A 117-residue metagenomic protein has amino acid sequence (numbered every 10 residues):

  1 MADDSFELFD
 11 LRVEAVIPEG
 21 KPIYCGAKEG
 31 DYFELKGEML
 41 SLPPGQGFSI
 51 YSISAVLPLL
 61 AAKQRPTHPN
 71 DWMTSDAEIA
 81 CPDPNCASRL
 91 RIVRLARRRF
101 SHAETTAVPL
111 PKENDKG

Functional and structural regions predicted by a protein language model:
A2-E14: Short, basic/aromatic beta-hairpin or loop at an interaction surface
I17-P22: Short alpha-helix capping/helix-loop boundary micro-motifs
G45-R65: Short, compositionally biased
P66-N114: Short, compact, well-ordered microdomains
